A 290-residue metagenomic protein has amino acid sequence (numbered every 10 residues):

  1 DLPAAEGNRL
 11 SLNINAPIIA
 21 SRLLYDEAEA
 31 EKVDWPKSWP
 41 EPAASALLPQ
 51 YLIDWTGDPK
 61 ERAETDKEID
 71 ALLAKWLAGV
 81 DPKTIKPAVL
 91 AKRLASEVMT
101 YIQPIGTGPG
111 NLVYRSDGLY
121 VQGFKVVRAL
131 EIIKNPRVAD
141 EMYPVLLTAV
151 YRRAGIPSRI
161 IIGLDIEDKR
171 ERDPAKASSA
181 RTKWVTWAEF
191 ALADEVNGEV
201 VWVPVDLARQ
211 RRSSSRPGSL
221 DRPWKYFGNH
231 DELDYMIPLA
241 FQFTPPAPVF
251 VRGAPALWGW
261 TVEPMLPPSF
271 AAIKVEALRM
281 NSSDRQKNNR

Functional and structural regions predicted by a protein language model:
D1-A4: Beta-strand-rich interaction surfaces with strong enrichment in secreted/lumenal proteins
G7-R9: Extracellular Ig-like/FN3 beta-sandwich strand-entry sites
L12-N15, I19-F124: Acidic low-complexity segments
T65, P136, W202: Core nucleotidyl-transferase/polymerase catalytic module
K83-K92, S96-T186, S213-S214: Active-site neighborhood of thiol-dependent amide/isopeptide-bond enzymes
M142-F250: Hydrophobic/aromatic-rich core segments of domains that either
G218-R290: Low-complexity, Gly/Ser/Thr/Pro-rich intrinsically disordered linker/tail segments
